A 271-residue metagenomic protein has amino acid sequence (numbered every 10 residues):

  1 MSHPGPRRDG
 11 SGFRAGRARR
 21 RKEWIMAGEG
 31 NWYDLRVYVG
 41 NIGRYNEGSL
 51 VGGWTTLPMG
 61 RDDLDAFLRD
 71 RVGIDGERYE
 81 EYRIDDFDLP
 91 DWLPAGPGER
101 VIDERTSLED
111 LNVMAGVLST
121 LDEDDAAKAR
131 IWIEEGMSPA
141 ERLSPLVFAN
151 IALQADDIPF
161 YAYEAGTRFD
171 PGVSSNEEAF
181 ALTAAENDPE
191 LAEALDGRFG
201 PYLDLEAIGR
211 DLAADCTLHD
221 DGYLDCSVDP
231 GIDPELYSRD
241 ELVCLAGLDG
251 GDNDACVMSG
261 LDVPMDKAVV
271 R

Functional and structural regions predicted by a protein language model:
H3-I25: Short, Lys/Arg-enriched N-terminal segments with co-localized hydrophobic residues within the first ~10-30 amino acids
E23-E77: N-terminal ordered "arm"
R44-S49, P90-P94, G231-E235: Short, surface-exposed beta-strand/loop "edge" segments at domain boundaries and coil↔beta transitions
D62-L143: Structured domain cores in non-transmembrane regions
P139, P145-P159: Charge/polar-rich, low-complexity and marginally structured segments
A155-C226: Amphipathic protein-protein interaction modules
A214-D254: Long, highly charged low-complexity segments enriched in Glu/Asp and Lys/Arg with interspersed Ser/Thr
G250, A255-R271: Non-Sec secretion/translocation targeting segments of pathogen effectors
